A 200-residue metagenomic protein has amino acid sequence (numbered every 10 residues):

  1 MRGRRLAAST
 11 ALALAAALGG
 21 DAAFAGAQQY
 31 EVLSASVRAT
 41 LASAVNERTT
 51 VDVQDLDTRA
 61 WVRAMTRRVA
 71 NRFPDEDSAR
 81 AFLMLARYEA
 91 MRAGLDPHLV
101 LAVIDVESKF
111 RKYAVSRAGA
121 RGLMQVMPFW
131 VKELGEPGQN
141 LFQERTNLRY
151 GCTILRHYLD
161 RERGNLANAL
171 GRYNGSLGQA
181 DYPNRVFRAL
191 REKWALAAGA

Functional and structural regions predicted by a protein language model:
M1-T10: Bacterial N-terminal signal peptides that target proteins for export
S9-G19: Bacterial N-terminal signal peptides
G19, S34, D75-E76: General structural signal for secondary-structure boundaries
G20-G26: Sec/Tat signal peptide C-region and signal peptidase I cleavage site
G26-L41: N-terminal propeptides/low-complexity segments immediately following signal peptides in secreted or periplasmic proteins
V45-A200: Catalytic glycan-binding domains that act on GlcNAc-containing polysaccharides
